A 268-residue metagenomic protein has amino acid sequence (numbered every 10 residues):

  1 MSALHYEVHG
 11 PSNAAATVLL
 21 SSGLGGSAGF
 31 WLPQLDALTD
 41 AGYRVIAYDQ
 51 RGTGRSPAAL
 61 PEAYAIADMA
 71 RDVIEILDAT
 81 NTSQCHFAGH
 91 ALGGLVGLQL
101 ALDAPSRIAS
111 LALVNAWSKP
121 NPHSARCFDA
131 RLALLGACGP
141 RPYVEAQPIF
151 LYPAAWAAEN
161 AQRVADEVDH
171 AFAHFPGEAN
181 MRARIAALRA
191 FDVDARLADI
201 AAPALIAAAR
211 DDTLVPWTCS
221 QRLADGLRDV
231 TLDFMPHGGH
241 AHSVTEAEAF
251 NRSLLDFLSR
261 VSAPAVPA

Functional and structural regions predicted by a protein language model:
S2-A59: Conserved HGGG/HGGXW glycine-rich cap/lid loop of the alpha/beta-hydrolase fold
L35, I46-A88: Active-site loop/oxyanion-hole signature of alpha/beta-hydrolase fold enzymes
G89, G93, G97: Gly/Ala-rich beta-loop-alpha elbow adjacent to hydrolase catalytic centers
L98, L102, A109-C138: Flexible "cap/lid" loop of the alpha/beta hydrolase fold
P122-S124, R141-R196: Conserved alpha/beta-hydrolase catalytic His-Asp/Glu region
I200, I206-A208, D212: Short beta-strand/loop motif that positions the catalytic acidic residue of the alpha/beta-hydrolase fold
T213-C219: Conserved alpha/beta-hydrolase "acid-adjacent" motif
G238-N251: Catalytic histidine-centered segment of alpha/beta-hydrolase-like enzymes
